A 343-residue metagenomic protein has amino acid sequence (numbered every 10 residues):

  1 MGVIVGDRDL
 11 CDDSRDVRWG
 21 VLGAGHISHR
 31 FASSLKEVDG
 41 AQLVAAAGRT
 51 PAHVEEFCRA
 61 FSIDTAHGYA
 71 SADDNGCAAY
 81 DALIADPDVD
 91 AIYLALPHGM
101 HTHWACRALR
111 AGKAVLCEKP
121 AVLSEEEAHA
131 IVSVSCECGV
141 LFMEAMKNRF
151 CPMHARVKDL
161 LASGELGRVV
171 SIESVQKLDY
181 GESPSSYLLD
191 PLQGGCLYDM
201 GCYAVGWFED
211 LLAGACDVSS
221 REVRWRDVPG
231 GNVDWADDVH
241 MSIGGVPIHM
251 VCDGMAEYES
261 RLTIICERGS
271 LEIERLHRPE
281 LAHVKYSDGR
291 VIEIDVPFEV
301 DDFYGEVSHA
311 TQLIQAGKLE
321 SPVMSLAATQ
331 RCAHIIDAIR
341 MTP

Functional and structural regions predicted by a protein language model:
M1-D13, A91, H129, Q312-P343: C-terminal helix-rich "cap/oligomerization" subdomain common to oxidoreductases
M1-I63: N-terminal Rossmann-like dinucleotide-binding module
A41-A45, T65, D90-I92, G194-G195 (+2 more regions): Short active-site oxyanion
P51-A85: Conserved N-terminal Rossmann-fold NAD(P) cofactor-binding segment
A91-K147: Beta-strand-loop-alpha-helix segment that lines the small-molecule cofactor/substrate pocket of alpha/beta enzymes
V122-G181: A contiguous active-site-proximal alpha/beta segment in oxidoreductase catalytic domains
E182-E257, T263, A327-Q330: Rossmann-like dinucleotide-binding domain that binds NAD(P)(H)
V228-W235, I243-Q312, K318-A327: NAD(P)-dinucleotide binding in Rossmann-like oxidoreductases
